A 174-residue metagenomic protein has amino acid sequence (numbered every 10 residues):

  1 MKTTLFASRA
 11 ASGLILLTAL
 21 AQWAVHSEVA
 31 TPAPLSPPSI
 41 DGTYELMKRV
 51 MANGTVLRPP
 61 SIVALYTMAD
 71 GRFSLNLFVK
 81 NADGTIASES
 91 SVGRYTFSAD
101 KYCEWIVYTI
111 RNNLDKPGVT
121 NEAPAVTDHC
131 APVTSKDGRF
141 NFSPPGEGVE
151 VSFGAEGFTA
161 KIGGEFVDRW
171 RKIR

Functional and structural regions predicted by a protein language model:
K2-G13: Bacterial N-terminal signal peptides that target proteins for export
I15-L17, A21-S90, R94-R174: Lipid interaction determinants
